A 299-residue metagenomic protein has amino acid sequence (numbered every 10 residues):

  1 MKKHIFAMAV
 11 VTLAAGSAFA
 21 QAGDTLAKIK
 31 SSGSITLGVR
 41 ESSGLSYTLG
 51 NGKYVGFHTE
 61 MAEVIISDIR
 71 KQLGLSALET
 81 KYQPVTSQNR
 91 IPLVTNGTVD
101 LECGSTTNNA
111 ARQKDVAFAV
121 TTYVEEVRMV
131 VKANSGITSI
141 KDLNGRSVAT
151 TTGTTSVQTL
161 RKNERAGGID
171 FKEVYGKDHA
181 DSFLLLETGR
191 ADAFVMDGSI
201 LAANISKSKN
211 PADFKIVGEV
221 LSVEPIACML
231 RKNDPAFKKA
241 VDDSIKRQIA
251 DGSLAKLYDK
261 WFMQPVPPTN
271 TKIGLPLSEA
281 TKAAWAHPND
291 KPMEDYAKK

Functional and structural regions predicted by a protein language model:
Q21, A27-S34, K232-K299: An extracytoplasmic/periplasmic, membrane-proximal ligand-sensing/linker region
A22-E102: Extracytoplasmic small-molecule ligand-binding "clamshell" domains of the periplasmic binding protein/Venus flytrap
T36-G44, Y54-K71, T107, E125-H179 (+2 more regions): Bilobed "Venus flytrap"/periplasmic-binding protein-like clamshell domains and structurally analogous long
E41, Y123-N134, G198, S206-D242 (+1 more regions): Periplasmic-binding protein-like
G56, E60-D68, K141, R146-S147 (+2 more regions): Extended ligand-binding regions for polar small-molecule ligands
E63, L75-D142, K282-P292: Acidic, polar ligand-binding/catalytic clefts
L73-T86, I169-D178, G218: Short beta-strand-to-loop elements that line the ligand-binding cleft of bilobed periplasmic-binding protein-like
N89, C103-K114, T159-A166, L184-T188 (+2 more regions): A ligand-binding cleft/hinge motif common to bilobed small-molecule-binding domains
